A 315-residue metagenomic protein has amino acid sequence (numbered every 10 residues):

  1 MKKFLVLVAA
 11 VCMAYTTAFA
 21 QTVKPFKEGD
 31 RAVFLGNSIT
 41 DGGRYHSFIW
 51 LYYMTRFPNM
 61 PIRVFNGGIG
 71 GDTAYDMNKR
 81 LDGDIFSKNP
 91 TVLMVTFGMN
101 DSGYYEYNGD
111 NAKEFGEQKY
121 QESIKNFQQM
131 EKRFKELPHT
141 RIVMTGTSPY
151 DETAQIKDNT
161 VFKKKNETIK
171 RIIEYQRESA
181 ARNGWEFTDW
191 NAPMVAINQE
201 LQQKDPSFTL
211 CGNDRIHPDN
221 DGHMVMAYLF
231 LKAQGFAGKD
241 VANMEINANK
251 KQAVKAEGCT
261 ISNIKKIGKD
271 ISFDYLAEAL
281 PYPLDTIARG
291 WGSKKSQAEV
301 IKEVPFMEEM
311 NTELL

Functional and structural regions predicted by a protein language model:
M1-T22: Bacterial Sec-dependent N-terminal signal peptides
V8, C12, G36, F97 (+1 more regions): Residues that line or immediately flank small-molecule/substrate-binding pockets and catalytic motifs
Q21-A32: Membrane/wall-proximal cationic-aromatic binding patches
F26, S47-P61, D72, D76-M224 (+2 more regions): Alpha-helical cap/lid subdomain in secreted, periplasmic, or secretory-pathway luminal O-acyl-processing enzymes
D30-R44, G70-T73: Catalytic nucleophile-elbow at a beta strand-turn-alpha helix junction centered on a G-D-S/GDSL motif, marking
V64-G70: Extended hydrophobic secondary-structure segments that form protein cores and membrane-embedded regions
